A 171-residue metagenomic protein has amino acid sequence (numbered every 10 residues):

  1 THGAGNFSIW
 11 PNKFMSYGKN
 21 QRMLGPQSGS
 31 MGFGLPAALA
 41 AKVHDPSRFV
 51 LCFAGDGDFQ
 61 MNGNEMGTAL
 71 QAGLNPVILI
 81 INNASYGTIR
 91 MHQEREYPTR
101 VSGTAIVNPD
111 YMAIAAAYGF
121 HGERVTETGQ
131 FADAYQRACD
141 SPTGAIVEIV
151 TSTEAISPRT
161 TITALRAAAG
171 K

Functional and structural regions predicted by a protein language model:
T1-K42, S47: Active-site diphosphate/adenylate-binding microenvironment
S8-I9, S30-G32, F59-Q60, A84-T88 (+1 more regions): Short gly/pro/ser/thr-enriched loop/turn and capping motifs at secondary-structure boundaries
W10-M15, P36, G63-E65, T88-Q93 (+1 more regions): Short acidic, glycine/serine/threonine-rich loops at helix termini
P46-S47, G73, G119, P142: Glycine-centered short loops/turns at secondary-structure junctions
S47-I106: Conserved thiamine diphosphate
E94-A134: Conserved thiamine diphosphate
A113, T128-K171: Glycine/aspartate-rich loop-and-adjacent alpha/beta segment that forms the canonical ThDP
